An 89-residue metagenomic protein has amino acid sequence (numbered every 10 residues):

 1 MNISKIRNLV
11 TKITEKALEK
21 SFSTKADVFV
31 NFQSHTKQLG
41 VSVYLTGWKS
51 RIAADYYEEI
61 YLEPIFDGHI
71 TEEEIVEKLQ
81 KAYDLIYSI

Functional and structural regions predicted by a protein language model:
M1-S42, G47-I89: Negatively charged, low-complexity tracts enriched in Asp/Glu with abundant Ser/Thr
